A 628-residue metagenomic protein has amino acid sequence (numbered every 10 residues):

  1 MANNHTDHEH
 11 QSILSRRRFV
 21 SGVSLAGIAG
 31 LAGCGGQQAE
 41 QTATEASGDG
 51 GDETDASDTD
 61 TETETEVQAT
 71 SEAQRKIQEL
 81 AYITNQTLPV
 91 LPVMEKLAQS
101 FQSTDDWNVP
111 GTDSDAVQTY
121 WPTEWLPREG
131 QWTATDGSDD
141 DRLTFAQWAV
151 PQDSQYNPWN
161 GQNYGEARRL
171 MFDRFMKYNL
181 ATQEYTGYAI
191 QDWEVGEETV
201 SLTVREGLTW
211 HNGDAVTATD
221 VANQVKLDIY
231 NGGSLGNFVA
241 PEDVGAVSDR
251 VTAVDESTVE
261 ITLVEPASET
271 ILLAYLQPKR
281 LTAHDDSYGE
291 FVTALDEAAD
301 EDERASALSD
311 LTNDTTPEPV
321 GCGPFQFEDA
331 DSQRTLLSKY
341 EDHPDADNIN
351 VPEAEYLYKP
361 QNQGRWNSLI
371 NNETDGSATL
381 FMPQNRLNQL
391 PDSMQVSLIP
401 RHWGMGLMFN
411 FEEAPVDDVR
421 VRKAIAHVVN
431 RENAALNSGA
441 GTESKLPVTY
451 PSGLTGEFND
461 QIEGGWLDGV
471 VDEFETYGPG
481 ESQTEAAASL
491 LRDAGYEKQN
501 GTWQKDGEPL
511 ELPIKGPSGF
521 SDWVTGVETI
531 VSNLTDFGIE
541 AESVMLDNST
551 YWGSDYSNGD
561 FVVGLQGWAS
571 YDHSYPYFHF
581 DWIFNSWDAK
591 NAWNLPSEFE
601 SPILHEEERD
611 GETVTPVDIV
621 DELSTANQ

Functional and structural regions predicted by a protein language model:
V20, D58-Q102, E129-S138, W193-E194 (+4 more regions): Extracytoplasmic/peripheral linker and loop segments enriched in polar/acidic and small residues with frequent Thr/Pro
G22-S24, E45, E62, V67-K76 (+6 more regions): Ligand/substrate-recognition segments at binding pockets and active sites
R75, E79, E129-W132, P319 (+3 more regions): Append "and occasionally in soluble cytosolic enzymes with long acidic Gly/Pro-rich linkers
S100-R142: Long beta-strand-rich cores associated with HINT superfamily self-processing modules
A146-V195, K226, Y577: N-terminal lobe/hinge region of extracytoplasmic solute-binding protein
G161-Q162, E166-D173, N179-A181, K279-I349 (+3 more regions): Gly/Pro-rich hinge or "lid" segments in bacterial periplasmic/extracellular proteins
S201, D314, Q333-Q389, L398-W403 (+2 more regions): Ligand-site clamp/hinge motif
P241-D302: Surface-exposed binding/hinge segments that line and control ligand-binding clefts or catalytic entry sites
